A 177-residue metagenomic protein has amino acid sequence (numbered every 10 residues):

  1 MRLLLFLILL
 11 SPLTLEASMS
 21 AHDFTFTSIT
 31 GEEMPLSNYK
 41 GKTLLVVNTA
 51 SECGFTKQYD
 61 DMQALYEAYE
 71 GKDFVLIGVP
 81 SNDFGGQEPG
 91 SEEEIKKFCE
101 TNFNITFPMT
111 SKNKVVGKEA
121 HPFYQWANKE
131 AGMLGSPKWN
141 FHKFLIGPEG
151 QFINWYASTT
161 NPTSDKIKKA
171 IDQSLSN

Functional and structural regions predicted by a protein language model:
L3-L13: Sec-dependent N-terminal signal peptides
E16-S37, P122: N-terminal "domain-start" segment that seeds a small globular fold
K40-L45: Local sequence-structure signature of Cys/Sec-based thiol-disulfide redox active-site neighborhoods
N48-E52: Amphipathic alpha-helical repeat scaffolds
F55-A120: Structural microenvironment flanking redox-active thiols in thiol-disulfide oxidoreductases
P122-Q125, K129-N177: Thiol-/selenol-based redox modules, centered on thioredoxin-like and closely related oxidoreductase domains
